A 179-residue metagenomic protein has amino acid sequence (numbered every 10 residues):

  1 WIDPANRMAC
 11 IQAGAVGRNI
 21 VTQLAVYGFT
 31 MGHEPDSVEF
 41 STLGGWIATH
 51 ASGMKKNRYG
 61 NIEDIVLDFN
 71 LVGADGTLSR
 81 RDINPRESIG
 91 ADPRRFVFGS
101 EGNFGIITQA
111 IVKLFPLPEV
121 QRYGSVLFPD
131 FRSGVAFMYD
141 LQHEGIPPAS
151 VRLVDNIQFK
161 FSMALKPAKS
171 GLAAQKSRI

Functional and structural regions predicted by a protein language model:
W1-R152: FAD-binding subdomain of flavoenzyme oxidoreductases
A149-I179: Terminal amphipathic helices with adjacent charged low-complexity linkers/tails
